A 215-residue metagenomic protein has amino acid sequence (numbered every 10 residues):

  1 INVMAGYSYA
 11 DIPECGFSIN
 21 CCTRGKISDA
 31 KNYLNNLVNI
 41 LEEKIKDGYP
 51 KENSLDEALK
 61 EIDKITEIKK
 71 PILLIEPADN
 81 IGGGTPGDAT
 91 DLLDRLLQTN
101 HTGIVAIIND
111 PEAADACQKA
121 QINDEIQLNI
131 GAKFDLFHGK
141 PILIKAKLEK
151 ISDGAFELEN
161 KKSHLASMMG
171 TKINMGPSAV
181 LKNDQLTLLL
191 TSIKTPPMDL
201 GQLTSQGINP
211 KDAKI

Functional and structural regions predicted by a protein language model:
I1-Q185, L189-I193: Hard-cation-handling environments
T187-I215: Catalytic centers of hydrolytic enzymes
